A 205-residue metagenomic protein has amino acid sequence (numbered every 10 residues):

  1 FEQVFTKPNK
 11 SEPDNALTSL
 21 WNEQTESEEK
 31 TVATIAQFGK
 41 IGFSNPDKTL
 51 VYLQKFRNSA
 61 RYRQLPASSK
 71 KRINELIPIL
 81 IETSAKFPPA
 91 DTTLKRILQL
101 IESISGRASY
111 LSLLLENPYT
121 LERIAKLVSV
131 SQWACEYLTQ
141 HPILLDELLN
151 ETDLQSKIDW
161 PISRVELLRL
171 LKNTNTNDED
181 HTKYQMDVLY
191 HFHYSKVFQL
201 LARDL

Functional and structural regions predicted by a protein language model:
F1-L205: Non-catalytic regulatory/linker segments of enzymes
